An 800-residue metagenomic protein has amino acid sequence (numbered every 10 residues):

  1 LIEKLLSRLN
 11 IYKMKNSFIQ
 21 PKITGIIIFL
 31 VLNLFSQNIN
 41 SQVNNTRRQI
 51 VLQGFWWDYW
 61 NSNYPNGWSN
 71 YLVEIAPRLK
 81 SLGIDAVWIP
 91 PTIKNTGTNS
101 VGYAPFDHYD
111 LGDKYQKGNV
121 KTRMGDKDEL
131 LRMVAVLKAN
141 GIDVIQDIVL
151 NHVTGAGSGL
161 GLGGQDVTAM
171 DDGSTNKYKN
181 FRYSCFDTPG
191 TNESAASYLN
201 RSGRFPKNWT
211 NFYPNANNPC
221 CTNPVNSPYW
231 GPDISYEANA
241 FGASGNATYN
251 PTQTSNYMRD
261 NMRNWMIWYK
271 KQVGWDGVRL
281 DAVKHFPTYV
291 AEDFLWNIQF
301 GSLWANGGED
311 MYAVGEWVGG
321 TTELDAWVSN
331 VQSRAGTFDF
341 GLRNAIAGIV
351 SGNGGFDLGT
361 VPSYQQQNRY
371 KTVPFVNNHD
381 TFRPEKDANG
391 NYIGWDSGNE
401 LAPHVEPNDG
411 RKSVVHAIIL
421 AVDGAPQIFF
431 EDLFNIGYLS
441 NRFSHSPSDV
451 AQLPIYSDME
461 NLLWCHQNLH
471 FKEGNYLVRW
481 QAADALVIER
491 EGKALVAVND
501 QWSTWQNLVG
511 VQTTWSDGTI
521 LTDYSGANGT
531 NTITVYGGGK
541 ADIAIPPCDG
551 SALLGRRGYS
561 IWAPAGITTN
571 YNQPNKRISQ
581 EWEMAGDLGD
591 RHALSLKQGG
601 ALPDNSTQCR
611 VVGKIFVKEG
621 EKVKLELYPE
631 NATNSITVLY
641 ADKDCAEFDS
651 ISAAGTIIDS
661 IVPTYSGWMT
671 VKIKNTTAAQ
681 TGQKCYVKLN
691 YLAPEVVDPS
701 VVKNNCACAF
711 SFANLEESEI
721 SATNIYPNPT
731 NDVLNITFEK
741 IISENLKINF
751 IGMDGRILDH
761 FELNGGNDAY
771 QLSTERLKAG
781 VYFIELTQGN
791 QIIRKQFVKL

Functional and structural regions predicted by a protein language model:
L1-R8, Y12, F35, E716-Y726 (+1 more regions): C-terminal outer-membrane/trafficking sorting elements
I11, N570-S579, E695-Y726, E739-I741 (+1 more regions): Residue-level detector of functionally pivotal "anchor" positions at catalytic/ligand-binding pockets or at interdomain
V43-E74, S81-D85, I89-V273, Y289-A326 (+2 more regions): Substrate-binding/active-site clefts of carbohydrate-active enzymes
V43-L52, E74-P77, I84, T98-G112 (+3 more regions): Active-site-proximal helices and loops of the catalytic beta/alpha 8
L521, M669, Y782-E785: A short tyrosine-centered beta-strand micro-motif
Q573-A585, Y640-C645, W668-F710: C-terminal edge strands of extracellular/lumenal beta-sandwich accessory domains
L588-K624, I658-D659, W668-T670, Y686: Non-catalytic, beta-strand-enriched accessory regions in extracellular/secretory proteins and membrane protein
P629-I657: Surface-exposed beta-strand/loop patches in noncatalytic accessory domains and peripheral targeting/linker segments
